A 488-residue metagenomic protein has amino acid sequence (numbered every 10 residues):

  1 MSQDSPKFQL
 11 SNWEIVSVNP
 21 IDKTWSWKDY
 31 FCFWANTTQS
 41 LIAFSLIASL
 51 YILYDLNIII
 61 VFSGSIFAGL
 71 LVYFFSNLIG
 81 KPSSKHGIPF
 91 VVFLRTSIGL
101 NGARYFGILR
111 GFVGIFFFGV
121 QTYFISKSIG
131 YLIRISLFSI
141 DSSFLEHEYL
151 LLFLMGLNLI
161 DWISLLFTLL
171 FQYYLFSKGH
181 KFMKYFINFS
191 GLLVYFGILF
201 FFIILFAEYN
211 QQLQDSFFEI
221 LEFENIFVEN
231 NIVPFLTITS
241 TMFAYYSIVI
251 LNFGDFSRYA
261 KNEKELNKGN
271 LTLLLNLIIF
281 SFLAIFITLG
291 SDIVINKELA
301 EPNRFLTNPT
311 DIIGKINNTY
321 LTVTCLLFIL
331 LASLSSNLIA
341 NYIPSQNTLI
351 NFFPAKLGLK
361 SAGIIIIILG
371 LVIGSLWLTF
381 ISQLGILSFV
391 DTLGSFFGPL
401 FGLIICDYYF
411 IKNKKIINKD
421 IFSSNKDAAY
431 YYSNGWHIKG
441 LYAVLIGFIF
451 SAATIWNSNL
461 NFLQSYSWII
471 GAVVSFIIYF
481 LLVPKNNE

Functional and structural regions predicted by a protein language model:
M1-I59, L70-Y73, N225-T237, R258-E265 (+1 more regions): Membrane-interface "cap" regions at the ends of multi-pass membrane proteins
S17, L400-L481, K485: C-terminal membrane-solvent junction of multi-pass transporters and transport-like membrane proteins
W25-F44, S164-F171, I204-Y209, F223-I287 (+3 more regions): Hydrophobic, membrane-embedded alpha-helices of multi-pass small-molecule transporters
S40-A43, F67-F75, L109-Q121, G191-A207 (+3 more regions): Selective recognition of specific alpha-helical transmembrane segments in multi-pass small-molecule
G64-I98, I108-V113, G119-Y123, S291-I295 (+2 more regions): Juxtamembrane transmembrane-helix boundary signature
S65, G107, I133-K178, L192-F202 (+3 more regions): Transmembrane alpha-helical segments of multi-pass small-molecule transport proteins
L109, V120, S126-I129, I163-A207 (+4 more regions): Membrane-interface loop-to-helix entry segments
T122, S126-S136, L193-F223, Y245 (+3 more regions): Hydrophobic alpha-helical segments and their helix-loop junctions in multi-pass secondary transporters
